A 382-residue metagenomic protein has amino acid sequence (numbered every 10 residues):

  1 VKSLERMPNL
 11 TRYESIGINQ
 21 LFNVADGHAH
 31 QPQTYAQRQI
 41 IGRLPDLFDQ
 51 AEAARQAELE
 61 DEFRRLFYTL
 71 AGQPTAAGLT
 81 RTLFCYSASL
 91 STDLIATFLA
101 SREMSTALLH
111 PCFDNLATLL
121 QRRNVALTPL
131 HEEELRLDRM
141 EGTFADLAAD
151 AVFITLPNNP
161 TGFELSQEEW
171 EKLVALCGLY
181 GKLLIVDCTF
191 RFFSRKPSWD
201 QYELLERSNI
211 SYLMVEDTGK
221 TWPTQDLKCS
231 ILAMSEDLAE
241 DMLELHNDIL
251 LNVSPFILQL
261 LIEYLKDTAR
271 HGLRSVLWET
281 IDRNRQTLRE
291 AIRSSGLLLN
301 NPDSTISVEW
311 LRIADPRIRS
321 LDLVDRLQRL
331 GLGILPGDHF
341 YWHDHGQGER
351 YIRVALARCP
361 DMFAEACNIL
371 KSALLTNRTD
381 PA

Functional and structural regions predicted by a protein language model:
V1-T69, K182: N-terminal "arm"/small-domain region of PLP-dependent enzymes with the aminotransferase-like
Q50-Y180, R191-N209, L213, F363 (+1 more regions): Conserved core of the PLP fold type I
L59-L66, E206, I210-E279, R289-I292 (+2 more regions): Conserved core segment of the aminotransferase class I/II
W278-R289, L299-I313: Conserved glycine-rich beta-strand-loop-beta hairpin in the small C-terminal domain of fold type I
R317-L323, D361-A366: Short, conserved charged micro-motifs
R329-G333, Y341-A382: PLP-dependent enzyme catalytic core of the Aspartate aminotransferase-like
